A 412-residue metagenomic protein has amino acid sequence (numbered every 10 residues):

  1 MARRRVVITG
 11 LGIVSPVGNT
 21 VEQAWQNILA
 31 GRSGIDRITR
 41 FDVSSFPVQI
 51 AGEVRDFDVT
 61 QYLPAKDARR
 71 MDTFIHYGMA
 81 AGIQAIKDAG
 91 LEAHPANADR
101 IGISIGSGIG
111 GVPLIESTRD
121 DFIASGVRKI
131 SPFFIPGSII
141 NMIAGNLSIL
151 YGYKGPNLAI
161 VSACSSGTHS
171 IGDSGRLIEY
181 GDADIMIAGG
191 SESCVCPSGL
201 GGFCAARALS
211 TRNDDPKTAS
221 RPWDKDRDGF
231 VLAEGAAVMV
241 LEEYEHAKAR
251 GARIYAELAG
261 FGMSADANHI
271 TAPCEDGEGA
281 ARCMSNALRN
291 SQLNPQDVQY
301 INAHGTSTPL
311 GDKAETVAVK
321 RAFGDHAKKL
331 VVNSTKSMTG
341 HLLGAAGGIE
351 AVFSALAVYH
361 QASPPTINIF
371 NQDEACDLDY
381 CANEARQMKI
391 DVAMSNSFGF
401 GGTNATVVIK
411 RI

Functional and structural regions predicted by a protein language model:
M1-D67, E245-Y255, V352-T366, K410-I412: ACP-dependent fatty acid/polyketide chain-elongation machinery
M1-I8, A93-A98, S291-D297, A327-K328 (+1 more regions): Flexible, low-complexity linker/loop segments at domain and module junctions
R5-T9, D36, D214-S291, Y300 (+1 more regions): Condensing-enzyme catalytic core mediating Claisen C-C bond formation in acyl metabolism
I8, V21, L29-A163, S191-G202 (+1 more regions): Conserved beta-ketoacyl condensing-enzyme motif
V43, P47-E53, G110-L114, S193-S220 (+4 more regions): Active-site-adjacent elements of ketosynthase-type condensing enzymes
G78-L91, I140-A144, S148-E192, F230-A252 (+2 more regions): Active-site-proximal alpha-helical scaffold in enzymes
A124-S131, H169-G172, R176, Y180 (+4 more regions): Glycine-/small-residue-rich "gating" segment that lines the acyl/pantetheine channel and substrate pocket
I130-I135, G155-S162, D224-D228, L330-H341 (+1 more regions): Short pre-catalytic strand/loop immediately N-terminal to key active-site residues, enriched for Gly-Thr
